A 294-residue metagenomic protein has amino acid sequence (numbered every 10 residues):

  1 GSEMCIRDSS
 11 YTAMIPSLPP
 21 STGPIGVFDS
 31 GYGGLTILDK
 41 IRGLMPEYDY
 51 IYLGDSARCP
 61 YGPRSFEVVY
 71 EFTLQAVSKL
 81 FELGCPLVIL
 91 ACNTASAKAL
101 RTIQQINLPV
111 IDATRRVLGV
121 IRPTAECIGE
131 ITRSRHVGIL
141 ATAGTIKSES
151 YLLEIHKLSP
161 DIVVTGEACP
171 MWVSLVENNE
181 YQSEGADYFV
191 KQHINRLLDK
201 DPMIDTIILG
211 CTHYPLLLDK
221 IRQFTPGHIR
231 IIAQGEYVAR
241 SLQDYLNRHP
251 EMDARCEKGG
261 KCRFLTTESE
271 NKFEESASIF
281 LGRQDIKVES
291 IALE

Functional and structural regions predicted by a protein language model:
G1-I6: Short, small-residue-biased leader/transition segments that mark boundaries at the very start of proteins
Y11-E294: Non-catalytic structural scaffold of enzyme domains
